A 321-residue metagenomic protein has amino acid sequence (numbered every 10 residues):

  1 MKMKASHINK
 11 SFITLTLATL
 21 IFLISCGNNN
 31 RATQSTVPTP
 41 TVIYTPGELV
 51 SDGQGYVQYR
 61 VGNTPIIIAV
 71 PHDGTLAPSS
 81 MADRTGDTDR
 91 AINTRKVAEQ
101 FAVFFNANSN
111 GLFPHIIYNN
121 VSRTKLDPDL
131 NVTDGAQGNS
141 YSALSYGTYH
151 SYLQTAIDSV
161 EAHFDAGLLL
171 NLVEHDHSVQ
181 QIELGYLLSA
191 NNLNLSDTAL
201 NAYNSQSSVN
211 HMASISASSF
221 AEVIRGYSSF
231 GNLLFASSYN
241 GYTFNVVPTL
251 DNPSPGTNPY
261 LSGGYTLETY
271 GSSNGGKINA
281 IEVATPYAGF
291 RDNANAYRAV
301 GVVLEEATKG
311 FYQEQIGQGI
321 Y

Functional and structural regions predicted by a protein language model:
M3-H7, L15-V42: Bacterial Sec-dependent N-terminal signal peptides
A32-Y321: N-terminal catalytic or cofactor-binding beta/alpha core of small enzyme domains
